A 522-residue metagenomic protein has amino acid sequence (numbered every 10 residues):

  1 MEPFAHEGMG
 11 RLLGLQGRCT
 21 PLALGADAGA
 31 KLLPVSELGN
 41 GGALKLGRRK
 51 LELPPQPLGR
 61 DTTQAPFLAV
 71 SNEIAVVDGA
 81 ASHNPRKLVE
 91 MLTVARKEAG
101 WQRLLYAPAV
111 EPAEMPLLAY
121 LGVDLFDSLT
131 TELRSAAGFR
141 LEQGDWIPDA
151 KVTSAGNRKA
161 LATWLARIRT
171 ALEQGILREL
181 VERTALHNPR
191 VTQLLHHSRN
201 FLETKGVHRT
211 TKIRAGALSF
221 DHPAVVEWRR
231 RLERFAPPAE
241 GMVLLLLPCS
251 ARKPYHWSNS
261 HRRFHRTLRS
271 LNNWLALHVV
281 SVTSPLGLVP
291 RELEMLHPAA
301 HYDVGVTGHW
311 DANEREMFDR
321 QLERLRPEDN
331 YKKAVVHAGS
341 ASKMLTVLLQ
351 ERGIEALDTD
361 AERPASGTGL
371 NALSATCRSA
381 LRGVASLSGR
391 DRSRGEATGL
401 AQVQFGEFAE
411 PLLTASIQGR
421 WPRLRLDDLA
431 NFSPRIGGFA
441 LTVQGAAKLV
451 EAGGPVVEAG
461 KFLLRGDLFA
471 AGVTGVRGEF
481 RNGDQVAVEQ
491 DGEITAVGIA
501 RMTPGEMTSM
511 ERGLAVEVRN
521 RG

Functional and structural regions predicted by a protein language model:
M1-A26, K151-H261, T267-S270, S416-R420 (+1 more regions): C-terminal extensions of enzymes
M1-F67, G216-R234, Y255-H301: Non-catalytic, usually N-terminal nucleic-acid engagement modules in DNA/RNA processing proteins
P57-V152: Glycine-rich phosphate/ribose-binding loops and adjacent secondary-structure elements that form binding surfaces
L268, S342-E355: Short, aromatic/basic amphipathic alpha-helical patches
A300-A334, S379-E410: Extended, charge-rich low-complexity interaction segments
E355-A380: Short, flexible loop segments at boundaries between secondary-structure elements
L373-G453: Anionic-ligand-binding alpha/beta catalytic cores of soluble enzymes and soluble regulatory domains that recognize
F432-G522: Beta-strand/loop-dominated core regions that host nucleotide or nucleotide-derived cofactor-binding catalytic loops
